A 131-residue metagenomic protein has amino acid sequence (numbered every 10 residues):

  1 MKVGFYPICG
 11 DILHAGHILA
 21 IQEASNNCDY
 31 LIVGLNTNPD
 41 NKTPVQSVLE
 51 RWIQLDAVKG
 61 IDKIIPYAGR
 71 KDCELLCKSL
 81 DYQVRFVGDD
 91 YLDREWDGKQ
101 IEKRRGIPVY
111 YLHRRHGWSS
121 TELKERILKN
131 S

Functional and structural regions predicted by a protein language model:
M1-S131: Nucleotidyltransferase catalytic core that binds NTPs
